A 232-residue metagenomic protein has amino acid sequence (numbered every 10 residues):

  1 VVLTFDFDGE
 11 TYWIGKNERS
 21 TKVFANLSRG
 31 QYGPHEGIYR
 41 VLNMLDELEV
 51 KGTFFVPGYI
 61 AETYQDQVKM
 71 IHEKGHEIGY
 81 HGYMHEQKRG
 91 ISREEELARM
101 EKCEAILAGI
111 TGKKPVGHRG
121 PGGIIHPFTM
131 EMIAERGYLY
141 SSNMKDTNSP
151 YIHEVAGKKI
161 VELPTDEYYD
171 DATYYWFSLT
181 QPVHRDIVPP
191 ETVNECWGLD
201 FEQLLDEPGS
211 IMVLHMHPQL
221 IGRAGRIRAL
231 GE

Functional and structural regions predicted by a protein language model:
V1-G117, G122-Y168, E191-L214, L220-E232: Catalytic alpha-helical scaffold of carbohydrate-active enzymes acting on polysaccharides/glycoconjugates
P164-D186: Glycine-rich, positively charged active-site loop/lid region within alpha/beta enzyme cores that binds and organizes
